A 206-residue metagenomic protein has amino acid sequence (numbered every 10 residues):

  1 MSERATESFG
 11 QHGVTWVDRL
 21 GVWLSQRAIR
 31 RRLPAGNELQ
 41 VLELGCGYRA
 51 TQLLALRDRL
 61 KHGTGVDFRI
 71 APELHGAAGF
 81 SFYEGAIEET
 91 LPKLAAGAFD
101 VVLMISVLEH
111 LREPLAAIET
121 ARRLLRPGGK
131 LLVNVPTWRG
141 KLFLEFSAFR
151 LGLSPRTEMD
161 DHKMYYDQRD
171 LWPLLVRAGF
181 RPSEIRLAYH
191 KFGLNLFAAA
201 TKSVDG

Functional and structural regions predicted by a protein language model:
M1-G97, V101, I118, M164 (+2 more regions): Conserved N-terminal segment of class I S-adenosyl-L-methionine
L42-L44, L111, L124-L125, L131: Generic leucine side-chain signal with a strong bias for well-ordered alpha-helical environments
E89, E109, G140: Active-site micro-motifs of SAM-dependent methyltransferase domains
A96-G97, E113, P127: Active-site acidic short loop of glycosyltransferases
M104-V107: A short beta-strand submotif of the Rossmann-like class I SAM-dependent methyltransferase core that lines
R112-T120, K130-D205: S-adenosyl-L-methionine-dependent methyltransferase catalytic module, highlighting the catalytic core
